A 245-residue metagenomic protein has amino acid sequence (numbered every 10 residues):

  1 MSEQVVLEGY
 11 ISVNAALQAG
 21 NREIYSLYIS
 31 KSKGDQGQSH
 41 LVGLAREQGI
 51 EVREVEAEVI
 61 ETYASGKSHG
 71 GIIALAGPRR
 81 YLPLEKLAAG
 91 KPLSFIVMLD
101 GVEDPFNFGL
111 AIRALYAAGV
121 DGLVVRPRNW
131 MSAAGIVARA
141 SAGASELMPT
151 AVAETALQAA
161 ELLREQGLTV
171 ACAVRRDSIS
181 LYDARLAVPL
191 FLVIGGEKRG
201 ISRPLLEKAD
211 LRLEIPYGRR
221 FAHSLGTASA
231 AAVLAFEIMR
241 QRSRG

Functional and structural regions predicted by a protein language model:
M1-K86: N-terminal positively charged helical leader segments and presequences
V6, V52-E54, T150, V170-C172 (+1 more regions): Conserved beta-strand scaffold positions in the cores of enzyme catalytic domains, especially in NTP/NDP-utilizing
G9, D100, N107, S224-G226: Active-site helix-initiating loop/hinge in glycosyltransferases
A15, R22, I29, I50 (+2 more regions): RNA substrate-binding interface of SAM-dependent RNA methyltransferases
E58-Y63, R80-L82, A156-A160, I179 (+1 more regions): A short acidic, often aromatic-flanked loop/helix-cap motif at beta-alpha or helix-coil junctions that lines enzyme
Y63-G77, S141-S145, P149-A151, A187-G195: Short basic, glycine-rich beta-strand/loop surfaces that mediate nucleic-acid
A117, A138-A144, L206-G245: Structured adenosyl-cofactor binding patch, chiefly the S-adenosyl-L-methionine
A171-G226: Active-site/ligand-binding-proximal alpha/beta "capping" segment
